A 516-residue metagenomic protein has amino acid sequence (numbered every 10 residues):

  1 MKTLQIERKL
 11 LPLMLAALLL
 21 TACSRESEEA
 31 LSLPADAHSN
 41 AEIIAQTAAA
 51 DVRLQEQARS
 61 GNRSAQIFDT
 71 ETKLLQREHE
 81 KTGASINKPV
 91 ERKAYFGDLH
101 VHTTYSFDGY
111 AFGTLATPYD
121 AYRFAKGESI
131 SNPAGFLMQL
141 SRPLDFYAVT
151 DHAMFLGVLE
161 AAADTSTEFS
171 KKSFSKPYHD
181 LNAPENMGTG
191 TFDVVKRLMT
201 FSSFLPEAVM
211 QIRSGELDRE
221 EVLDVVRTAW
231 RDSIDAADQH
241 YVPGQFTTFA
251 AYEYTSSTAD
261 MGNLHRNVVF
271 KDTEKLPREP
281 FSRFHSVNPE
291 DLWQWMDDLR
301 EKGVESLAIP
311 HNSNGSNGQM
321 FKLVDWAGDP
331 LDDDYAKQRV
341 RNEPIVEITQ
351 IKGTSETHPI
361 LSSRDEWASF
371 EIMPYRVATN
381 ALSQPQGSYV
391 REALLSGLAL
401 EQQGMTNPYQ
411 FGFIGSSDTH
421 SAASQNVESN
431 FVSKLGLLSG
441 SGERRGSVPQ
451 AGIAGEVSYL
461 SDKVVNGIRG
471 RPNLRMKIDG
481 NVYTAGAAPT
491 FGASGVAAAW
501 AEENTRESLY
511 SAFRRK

Functional and structural regions predicted by a protein language model:
M1-K2, L18: Helix-centric, low-specificity signal for extended rod-like, repetitive segments
K2-L11: Bacterial N-terminal signal peptides that target proteins for export
P12-A17: Sec-dependent N-terminal signal peptides
L20-A22: C-terminal motif of bacterial Sec signal peptides marking the signal peptidase cleavage site
R25: Short, conserved catalytic or interaction motifs in soluble domains
E28-K516: Extended, charged catalytic domains and RNA/DNA-binding interfaces, predominantly in divalent-metal-using enzymes
